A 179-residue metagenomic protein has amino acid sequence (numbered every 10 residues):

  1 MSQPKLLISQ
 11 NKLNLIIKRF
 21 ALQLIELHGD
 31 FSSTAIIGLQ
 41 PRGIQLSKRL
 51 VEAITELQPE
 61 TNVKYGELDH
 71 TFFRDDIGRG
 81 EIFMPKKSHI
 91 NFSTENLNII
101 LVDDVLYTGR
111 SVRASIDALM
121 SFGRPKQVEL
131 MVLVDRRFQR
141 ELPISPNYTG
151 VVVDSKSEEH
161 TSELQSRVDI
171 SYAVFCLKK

Functional and structural regions predicted by a protein language model:
M1-S162: PRPP-associated nucleotide enzymes
H160-K179: Single conserved hydrophobic/aromatic residue that forms the stacking wall/gate of nucleotide- or nucleobase-binding
